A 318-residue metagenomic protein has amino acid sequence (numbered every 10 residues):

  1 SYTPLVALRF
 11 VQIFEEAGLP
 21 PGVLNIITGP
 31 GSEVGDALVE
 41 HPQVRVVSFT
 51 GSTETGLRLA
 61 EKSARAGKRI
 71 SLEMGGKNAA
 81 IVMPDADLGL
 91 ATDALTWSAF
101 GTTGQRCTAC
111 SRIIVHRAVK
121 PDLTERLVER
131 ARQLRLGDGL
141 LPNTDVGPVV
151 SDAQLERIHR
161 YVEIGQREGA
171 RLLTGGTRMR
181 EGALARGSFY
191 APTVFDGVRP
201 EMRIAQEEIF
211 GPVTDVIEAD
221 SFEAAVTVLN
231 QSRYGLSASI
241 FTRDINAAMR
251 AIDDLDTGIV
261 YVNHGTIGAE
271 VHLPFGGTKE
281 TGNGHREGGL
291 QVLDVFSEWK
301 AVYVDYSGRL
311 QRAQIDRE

Functional and structural regions predicted by a protein language model:
S1-G22, R45, G89: Conserved small-residue-rich beta-alpha loop and adjacent elements that most often cradle the phosphate/pyrophosphate
S1-Y2, S32, R178, I267: Flexible glycine-rich beta->alpha loop in the catalytic core of nucleotide-sugar glycosyltransferases
T3, P30-A37, G51-R58: Beta-loop-alpha module in the N-terminal Rossmann-like domain of NAD(P)-dependent dehydrogenases, especially those
L8, A37-L38, A94, V228 (+1 more regions): CheY-like receiver
F10, N25-S48, D152: A structured beta-alpha segment of the ubiquitous adenosine-cofactor-binding alpha/beta core
G31-V34, G76, D220-F222: Short helix-initiation/N-cap motifs at beta->coil->alpha
E40-H41, V46, E54-R199, V262 (+2 more regions): ALDH superfamily catalytic-core signature
V44, I81, R135-L136, V162 (+2 more regions): Conserved C-terminal structural/oligomerization subdomain of aldehyde/semialdehyde dehydrogenase
